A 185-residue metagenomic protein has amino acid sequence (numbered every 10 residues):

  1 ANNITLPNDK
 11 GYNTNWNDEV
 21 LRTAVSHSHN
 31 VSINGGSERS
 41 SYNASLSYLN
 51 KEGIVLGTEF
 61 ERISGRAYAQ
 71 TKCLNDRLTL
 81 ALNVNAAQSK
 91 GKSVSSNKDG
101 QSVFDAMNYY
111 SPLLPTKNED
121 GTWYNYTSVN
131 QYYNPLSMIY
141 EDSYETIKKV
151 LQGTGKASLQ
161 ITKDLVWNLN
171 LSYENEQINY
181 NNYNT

Functional and structural regions predicted by a protein language model:
A1-N13, I54-T58, S64-V150, N168-T185: Surface-exposed loop/interface segments of Gram-negative outer-membrane beta-barrel transport/assembly proteins
I4-S32, Y42-T58: Short strand-turn segments of transmembrane beta-barrel domains in outer membranes, especially the first one or two
R22-S40, S47-L49, L136-N182: Outer-membrane beta-barrel transmembrane strands
